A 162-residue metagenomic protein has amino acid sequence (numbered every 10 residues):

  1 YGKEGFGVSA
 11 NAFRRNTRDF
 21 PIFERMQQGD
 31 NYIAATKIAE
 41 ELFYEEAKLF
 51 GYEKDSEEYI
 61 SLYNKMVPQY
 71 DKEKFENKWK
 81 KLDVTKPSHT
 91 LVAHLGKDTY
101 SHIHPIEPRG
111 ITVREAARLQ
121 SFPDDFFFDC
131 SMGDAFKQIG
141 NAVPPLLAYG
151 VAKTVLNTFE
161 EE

Functional and structural regions predicted by a protein language model:
Y1-E162: C-terminal target-recognition/interaction regions appended to catalytic cores
